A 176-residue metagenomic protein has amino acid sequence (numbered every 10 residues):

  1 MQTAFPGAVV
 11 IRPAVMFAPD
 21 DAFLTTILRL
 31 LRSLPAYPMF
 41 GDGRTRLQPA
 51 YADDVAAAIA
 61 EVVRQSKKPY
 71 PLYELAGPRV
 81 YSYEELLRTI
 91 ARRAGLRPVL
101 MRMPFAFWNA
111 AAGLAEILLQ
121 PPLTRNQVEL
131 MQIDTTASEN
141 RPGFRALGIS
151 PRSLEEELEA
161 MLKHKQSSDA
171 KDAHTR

Functional and structural regions predicted by a protein language model:
M1-D20: Conserved beta-loop-beta element that borders a ligand/cofactor-binding pocket
I11, Y37, L47-A50, Y81 (+1 more regions): A broad, structural micro-motif
P19-L24, D42-R64, P71-E74: Substrate-positioning beta->alpha
L24-T25, E84: Short, surface-exposed alpha-helical segments at coil->helix boundaries
L28-F40: A short C-terminal helix-loop "cap" of Rossmann-like NAD(P)-dependent dehydrogenase/epimerase domains
F40, T124-R125: Residue-level signal for threonine
I59-T124, A137-R176: Mid/C-terminal beta-alpha module of Rossmann-like enzyme folds, strongest in SDR-family dehydrogenases/epimerases
M131, T135-T136: N-terminal, intrinsically disordered low-complexity tails/presequences enriched in Lys/Ser/Pro and small residues
